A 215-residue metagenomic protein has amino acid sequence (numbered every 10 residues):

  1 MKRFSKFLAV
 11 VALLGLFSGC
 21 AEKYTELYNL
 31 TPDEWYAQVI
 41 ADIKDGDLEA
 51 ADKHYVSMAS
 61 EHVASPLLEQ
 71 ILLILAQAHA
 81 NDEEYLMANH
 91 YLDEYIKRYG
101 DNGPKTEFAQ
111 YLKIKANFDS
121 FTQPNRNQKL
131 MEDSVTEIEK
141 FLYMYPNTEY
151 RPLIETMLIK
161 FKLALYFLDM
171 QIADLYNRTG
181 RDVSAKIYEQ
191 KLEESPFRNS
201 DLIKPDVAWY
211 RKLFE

Functional and structural regions predicted by a protein language model:
M1-C20: Sec-dependent bacterial lipoprotein signal peptides
L14-Q38, A50-D52: Bacterial Sec signal peptide processing site at the extreme N-terminus
E61-L67, K97-T106, N125, E139-T156 (+2 more regions): Short solvent-exposed coil/turn linkers within tandem alpha-helical repeat scaffolds
